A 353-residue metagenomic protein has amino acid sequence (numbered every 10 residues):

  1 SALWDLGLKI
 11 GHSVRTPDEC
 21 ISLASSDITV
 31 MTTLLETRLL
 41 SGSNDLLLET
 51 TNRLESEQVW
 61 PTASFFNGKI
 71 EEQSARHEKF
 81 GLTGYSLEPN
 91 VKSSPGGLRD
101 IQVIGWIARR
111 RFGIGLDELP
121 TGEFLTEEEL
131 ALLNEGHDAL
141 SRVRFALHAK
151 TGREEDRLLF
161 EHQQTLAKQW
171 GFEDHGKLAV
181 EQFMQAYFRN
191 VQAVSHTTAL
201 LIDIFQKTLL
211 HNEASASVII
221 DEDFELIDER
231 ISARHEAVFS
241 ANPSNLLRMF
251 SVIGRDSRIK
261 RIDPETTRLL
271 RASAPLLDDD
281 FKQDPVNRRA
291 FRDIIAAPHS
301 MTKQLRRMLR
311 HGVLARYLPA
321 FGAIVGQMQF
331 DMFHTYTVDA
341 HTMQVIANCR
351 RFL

Functional and structural regions predicted by a protein language model:
A2-H334: Non-catalytic interface/linker regions that flank or bridge core catalytic/transmembrane domains
H341: Hydrophobic (often cysteine-bearing) scaffold residues that line and stabilize catalytic clefts of nucleotide/cofactor
R351-L353: Conserved helix-loop functional segments at active or binding sites
